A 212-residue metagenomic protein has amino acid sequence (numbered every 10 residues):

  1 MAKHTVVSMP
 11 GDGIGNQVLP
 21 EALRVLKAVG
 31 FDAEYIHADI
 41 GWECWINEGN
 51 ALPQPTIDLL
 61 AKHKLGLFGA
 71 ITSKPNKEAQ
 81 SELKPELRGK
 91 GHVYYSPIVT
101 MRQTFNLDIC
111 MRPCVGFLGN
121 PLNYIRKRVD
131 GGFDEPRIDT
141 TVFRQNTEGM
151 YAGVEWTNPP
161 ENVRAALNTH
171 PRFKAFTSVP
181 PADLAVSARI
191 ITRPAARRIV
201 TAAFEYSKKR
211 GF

Functional and structural regions predicted by a protein language model:
M1-K3: Basic/polar N-terminal segments that are highly enriched at the extreme N-terminus, encompassing both cleavable
T5-G30, A165-F212: Glycine-rich phosphate/diphosphate-binding loop of Rossmann-like nucleotide-binding domains
V6-Q17, E43-E48, P85, G89: A short N-terminal beta->alpha junction/helix N-cap motif
G11-G13, I40, I71, G116: Short, ordered loop/turn segments at secondary-structure junctions
L19, A38-I40, Y95, A152 (+3 more regions): Generic detector of bulky aromatic hydrophobic side chains
V25, V29-D32, H63-G69, T104 (+1 more regions): Generic N-terminal helix/loop capping motif
D32-C44: A short beta-strand-loop structural module common to alpha/beta enzyme folds
I46-F173, L184-R189: N-terminal glycine-rich phosphate/adenylate-binding segment common to multiple enzyme folds
